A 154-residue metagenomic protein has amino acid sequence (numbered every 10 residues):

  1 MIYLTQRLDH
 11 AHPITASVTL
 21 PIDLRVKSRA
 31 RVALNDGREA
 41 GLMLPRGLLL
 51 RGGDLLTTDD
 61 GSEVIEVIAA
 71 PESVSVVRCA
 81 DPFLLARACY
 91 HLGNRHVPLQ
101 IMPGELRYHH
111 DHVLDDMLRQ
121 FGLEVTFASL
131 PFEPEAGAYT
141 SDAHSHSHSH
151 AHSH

Functional and structural regions predicted by a protein language model:
M1-L49: Intrinsically disordered, low-complexity, positively charged segments
M1-P13, D36, H109, V113-H154: Helix-rich terminal scaffold detector
R29-A33, E63-A69, A88-L99: Short, flexible, solvent-exposed loop/turn segments with mixed acidic/basic and small polar residues
V32, V76-V77, L106-H109: Generic recognition of long tandem-repeat/solenoid scaffolds
L42, T57-T58: A generic structural signal for residues embedded in beta-strands
I65-C79: Short glycine-/aliphatic-rich beta-strand segments at the starts of folded cytosolic domains
D81-F127, P131: Conserved, well-structured core segments that form or line functional sites
